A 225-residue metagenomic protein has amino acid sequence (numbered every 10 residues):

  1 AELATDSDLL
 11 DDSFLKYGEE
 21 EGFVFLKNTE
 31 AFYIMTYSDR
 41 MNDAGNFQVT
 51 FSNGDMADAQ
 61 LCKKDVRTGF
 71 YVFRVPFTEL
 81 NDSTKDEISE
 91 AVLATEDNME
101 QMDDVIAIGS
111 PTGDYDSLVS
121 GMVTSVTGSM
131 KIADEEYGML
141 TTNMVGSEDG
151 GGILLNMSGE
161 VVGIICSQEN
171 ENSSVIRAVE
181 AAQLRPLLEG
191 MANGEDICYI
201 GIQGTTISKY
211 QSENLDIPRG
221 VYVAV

Functional and structural regions predicted by a protein language model:
D6-Y37, M56-D58, L118, G151-G152 (+1 more regions): A conserved glycine-rich beta-strand in the N-terminal activation segment of trypsin-fold
F14, G190-V225: PDZ/PDZ-like groove recognition
Y17-G18, K27-E30, N42-D43, K64-G69 (+2 more regions): Short, conserved beta-turn/loop elements at beta-strand boundaries and strand-helix junctions
V24-F25, Q60-C62, L80-D114, N143-G146 (+2 more regions): Active-site substrate-binding loop(s) of clan PA
F25-Y71, V75-T78: Catalytic-histidine neighborhood of serine endopeptidases, predominantly the chymotrypsin-like S1/PA family
F32-Y37, N98-P111, N143, G150-E171 (+2 more regions): Active-site-proximal beta-strands of protease catalytic cores
D43-L61, E100-I106, D116-S129, E136 (+3 more regions): Beta-strand/loop subdomains of soluble extracytoplasmic proteins
T78-E90, S117-R177, I217-V225: Active-site region of chymotrypsin-like
